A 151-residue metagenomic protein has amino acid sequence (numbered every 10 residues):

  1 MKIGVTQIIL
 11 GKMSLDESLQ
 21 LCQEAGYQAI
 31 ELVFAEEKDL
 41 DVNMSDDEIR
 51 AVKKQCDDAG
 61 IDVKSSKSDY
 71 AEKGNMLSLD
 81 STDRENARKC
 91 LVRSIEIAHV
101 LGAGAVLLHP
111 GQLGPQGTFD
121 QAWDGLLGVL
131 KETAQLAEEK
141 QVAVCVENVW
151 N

Functional and structural regions predicted by a protein language model:
M1, L10-S14, C22: N-terminal amphipathic alpha-helix initiation
M1-G4, C56: N-terminal amphipathic alpha-helix/helix-capping segment at the start of soluble metabolic enzymes
I3-Q7, I30-L32, V63-S68, V106-L108 (+1 more regions): Hydrophobic faces of well-ordered beta-strands that scaffold small-molecule active sites in alpha/beta enzyme cores
I8-L15, A35-E48, N75-M76, L113-T118 (+1 more regions): Acidic-and-aromatic substrate-binding clefts and catalytic sites of carbohydrate-active enzymes
D16-A35, G102: Catalytic domains of carbohydrate-active enzymes, especially glycoside hydrolases
E17, K53-D62, E72-N151: Active-site acidic/histidine proton-transfer and metal-coordination neighborhood in alpha/beta enzyme cores
E37, S68-A71: Residues that form or immediately flank small-molecule/cofactor binding pockets and catalytic motifs
